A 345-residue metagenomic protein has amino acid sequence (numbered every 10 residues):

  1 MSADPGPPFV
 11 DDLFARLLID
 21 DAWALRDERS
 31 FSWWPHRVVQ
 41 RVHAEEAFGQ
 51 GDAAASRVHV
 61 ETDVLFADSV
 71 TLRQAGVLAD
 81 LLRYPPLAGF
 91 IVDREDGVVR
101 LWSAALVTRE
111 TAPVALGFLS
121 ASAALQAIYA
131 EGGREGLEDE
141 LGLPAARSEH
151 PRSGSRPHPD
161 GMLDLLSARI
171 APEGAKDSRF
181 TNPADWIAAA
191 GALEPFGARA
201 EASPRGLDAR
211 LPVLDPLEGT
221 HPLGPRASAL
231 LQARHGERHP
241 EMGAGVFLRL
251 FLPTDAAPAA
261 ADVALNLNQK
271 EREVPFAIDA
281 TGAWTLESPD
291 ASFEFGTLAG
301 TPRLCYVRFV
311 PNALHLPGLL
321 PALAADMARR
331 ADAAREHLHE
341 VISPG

Functional and structural regions predicted by a protein language model:
M1-H43, Y84-V98, E110-P113, G133-G245 (+1 more regions): Charge-rich, low-complexity N-terminal segments
V10-F14, L18, T62, L119-S122 (+4 more regions): Extended low-polarity, hydrophobic cluster-rich segments
W34-V38, E61-F66, S103-T108, P212-L217 (+2 more regions): Secondary-structure transition/turn motif
V38-V39, A47-D52, L65-A67, G236-P240 (+1 more regions): Short, charged/polar surface micro-motifs in flexible loops or helix N-caps
R57-V99, G243-R303: Short, internal acidic amphipathic alpha-helical interface segments that mediate docking to partner proteins
G89-A121, E287-A322: Well-ordered alpha/beta subsegment
I128-E140, P144-R152, A313-G345: Mixed-charge, glycine-accented linear interaction segment located at domain edges/termini
